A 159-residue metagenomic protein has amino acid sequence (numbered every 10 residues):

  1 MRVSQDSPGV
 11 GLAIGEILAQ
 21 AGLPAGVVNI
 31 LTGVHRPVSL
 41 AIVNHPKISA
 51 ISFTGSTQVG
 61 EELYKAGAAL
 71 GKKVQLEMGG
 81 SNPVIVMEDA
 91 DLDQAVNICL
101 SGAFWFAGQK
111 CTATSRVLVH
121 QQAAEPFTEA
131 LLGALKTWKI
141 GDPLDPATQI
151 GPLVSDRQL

Functional and structural regions predicted by a protein language model:
M1-G26, S49, D93: Conserved small-residue-rich beta-alpha loop and adjacent elements that most often cradle the phosphate/pyrophosphate
R2-S4, T32, T54, M87-E88: Short beta->alpha connector loops at strand-helix junctions that form conserved, small/polar/Pro-enriched
S7, V34-A41, G55-E62: Beta-loop-alpha module in the N-terminal Rossmann-like domain of NAD(P)-dependent dehydrogenases, especially those
A19-G22, I42, G108: A general structural signal for stabilizing positions within well-ordered secondary structure
G26-N29, V84: Rossmann-like NAD(H)/NADP(H) cofactor-binding core
N29-S52, D156: A structured beta-alpha segment of the ubiquitous adenosine-cofactor-binding alpha/beta core
N44, A50, S56-L159: ALDH superfamily catalytic-core signature
